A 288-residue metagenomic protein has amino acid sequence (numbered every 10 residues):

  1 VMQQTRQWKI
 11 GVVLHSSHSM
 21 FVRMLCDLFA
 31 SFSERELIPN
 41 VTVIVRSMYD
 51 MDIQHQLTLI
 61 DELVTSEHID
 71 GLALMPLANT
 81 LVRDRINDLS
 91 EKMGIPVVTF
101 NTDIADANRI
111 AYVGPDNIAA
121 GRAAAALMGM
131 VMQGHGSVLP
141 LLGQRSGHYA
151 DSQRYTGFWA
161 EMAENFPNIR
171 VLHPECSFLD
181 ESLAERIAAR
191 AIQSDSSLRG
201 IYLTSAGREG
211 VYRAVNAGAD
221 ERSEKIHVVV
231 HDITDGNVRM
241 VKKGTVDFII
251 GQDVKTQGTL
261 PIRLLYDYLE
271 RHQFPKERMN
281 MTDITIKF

Functional and structural regions predicted by a protein language model:
V1-S19: N-terminal helix-turn-helix/winged-helix DNA-binding helices and compositionally similar short basic alpha-helical
G11-V13, L139, V229: Short, well-ordered beta-strand segments
H15-M24, I44-Q56, A78, V113-R122 (+5 more regions): Hinge/beta->alpha junction and helix N-cap segments in small-molecule ligand-binding domains
A30-V43: Signal peptide-proximal N-terminal region of secreted/periplasmic/extracellular or secretory-lumen proteins
D70-S90, F158, C176-G236: Hydrophobic alpha-helical
L81-A119, T234-K242: Flexible loop/hinge segments that line or gate small-molecule binding clefts
A120-V138: A conserved helix-loop-strand patch within extracytoplasmic ligand-binding domains of the periplasmic binding
M162-N165, D253-F288: Hinge/cleft segment of the Venus flytrap/periplasmic-binding protein
